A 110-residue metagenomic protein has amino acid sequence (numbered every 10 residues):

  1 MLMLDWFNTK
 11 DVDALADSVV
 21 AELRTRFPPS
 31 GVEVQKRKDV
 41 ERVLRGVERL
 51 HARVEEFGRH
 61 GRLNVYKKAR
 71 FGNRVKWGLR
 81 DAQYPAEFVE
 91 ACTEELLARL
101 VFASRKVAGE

Functional and structural regions predicted by a protein language model:
M1-V34: Short terminal alpha-helical segments
L4, Q35, D39-R42, D81-Y84: Non-transmembrane, amphipathic alpha-helical segments
K10, E41, E48, N73 (+1 more regions): Generic alpha-helical secondary structure signal
D11, L15, K67-F71, F88: Short amphipathic alpha-helical segments
L15-S18, E22, G46, R53 (+1 more regions): Charge-rich, solvent-exposed alpha-helical interaction surfaces
S18, K38, R45, A108-E110: Repeat-based scaffolding regions
R26-R70: Amphipathic alpha-helical interaction modules
V75-E110: Amphipathic alpha-helical binding modules
